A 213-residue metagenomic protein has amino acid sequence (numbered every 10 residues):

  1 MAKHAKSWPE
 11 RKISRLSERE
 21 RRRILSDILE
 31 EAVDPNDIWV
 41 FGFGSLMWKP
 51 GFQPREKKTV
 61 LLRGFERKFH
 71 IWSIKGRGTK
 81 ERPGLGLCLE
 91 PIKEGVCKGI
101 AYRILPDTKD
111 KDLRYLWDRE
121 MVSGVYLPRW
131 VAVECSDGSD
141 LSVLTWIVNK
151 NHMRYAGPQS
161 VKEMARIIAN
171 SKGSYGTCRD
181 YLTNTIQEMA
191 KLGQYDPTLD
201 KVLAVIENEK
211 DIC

Functional and structural regions predicted by a protein language model:
M1-C213: A glycine-rich, hydrophobic/aromatic-adjacent loop/helix-cap motif
